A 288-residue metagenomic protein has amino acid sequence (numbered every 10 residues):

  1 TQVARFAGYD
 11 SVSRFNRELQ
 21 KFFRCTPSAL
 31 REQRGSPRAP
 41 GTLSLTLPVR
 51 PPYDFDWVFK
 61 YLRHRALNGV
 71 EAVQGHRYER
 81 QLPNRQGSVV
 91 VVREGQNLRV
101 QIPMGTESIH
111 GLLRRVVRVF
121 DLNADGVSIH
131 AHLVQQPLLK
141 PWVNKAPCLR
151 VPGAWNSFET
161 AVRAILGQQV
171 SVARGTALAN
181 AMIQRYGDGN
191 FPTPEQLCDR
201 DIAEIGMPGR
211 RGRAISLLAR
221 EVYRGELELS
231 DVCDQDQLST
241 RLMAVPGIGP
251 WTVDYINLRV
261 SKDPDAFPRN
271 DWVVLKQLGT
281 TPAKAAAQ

Functional and structural regions predicted by a protein language model:
T1-Q288: HhH-family (HhH-GPD) DNA N-glycosylase catalytic core used in base-excision repair
